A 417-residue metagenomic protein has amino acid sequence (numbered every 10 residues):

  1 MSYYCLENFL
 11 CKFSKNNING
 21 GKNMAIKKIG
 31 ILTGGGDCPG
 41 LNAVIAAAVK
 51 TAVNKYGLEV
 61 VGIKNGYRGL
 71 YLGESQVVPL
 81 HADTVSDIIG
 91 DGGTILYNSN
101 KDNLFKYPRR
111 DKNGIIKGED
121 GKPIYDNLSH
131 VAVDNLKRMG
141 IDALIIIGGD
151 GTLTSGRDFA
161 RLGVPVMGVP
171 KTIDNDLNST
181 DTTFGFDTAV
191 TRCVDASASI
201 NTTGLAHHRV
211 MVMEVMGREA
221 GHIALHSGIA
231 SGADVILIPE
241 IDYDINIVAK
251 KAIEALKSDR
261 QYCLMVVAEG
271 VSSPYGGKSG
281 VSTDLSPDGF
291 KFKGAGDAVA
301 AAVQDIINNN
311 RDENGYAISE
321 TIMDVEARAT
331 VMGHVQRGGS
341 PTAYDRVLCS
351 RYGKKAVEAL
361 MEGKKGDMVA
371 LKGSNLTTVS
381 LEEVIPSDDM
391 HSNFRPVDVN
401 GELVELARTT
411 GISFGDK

Functional and structural regions predicted by a protein language model:
M1-N23: Short, Lys/Arg-enriched N-terminal segments with co-localized hydrophobic residues within the first ~10-30 amino acids
M24-G34, V44-G140, G151, G276 (+9 more regions): A cross-family phosphate/adenosyl-ligand binding-site feature
G34-G36, I63-G69, N100-K101, G149-T152 (+6 more regions): Short, ordered loop/turn segments at secondary-structure junctions
C38-A48, L70-Y71, D126, H130 (+7 more regions): Short glycine/serine/threonine-rich phosphate/pyrophosphate-binding segments that cradle anionic phosphate groups
V49-H81, L162-I200: Glycine/threonine-rich beta-strand-loop-alpha-helix active-site module that forms ligand/phosphate-binding
P123, N135, I146-G148, T154-D158 (+4 more regions): Accessory alpha-helical/coil subdomains and C-terminal extensions that flank or cap enzyme catalytic cores
Y352-K364: Internal hydrophobic alpha-helix adjacent to the cofactor/substrate pocket in enzyme cavities
